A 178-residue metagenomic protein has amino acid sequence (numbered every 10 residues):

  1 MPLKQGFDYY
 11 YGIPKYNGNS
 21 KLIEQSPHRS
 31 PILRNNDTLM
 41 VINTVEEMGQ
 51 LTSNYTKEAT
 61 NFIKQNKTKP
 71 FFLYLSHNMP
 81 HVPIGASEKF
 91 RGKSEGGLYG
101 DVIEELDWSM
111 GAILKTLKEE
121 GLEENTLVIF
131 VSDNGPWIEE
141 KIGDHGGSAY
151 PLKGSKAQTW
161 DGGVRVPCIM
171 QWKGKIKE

Functional and structural regions predicted by a protein language model:
M1-P70, H77-E88, M170-Q171, K177: Formylglycine-dependent
M1-Q5, K64-K69, G121-E124, D144-H145 (+1 more regions): Extracellular/periplasmic catalytic domains that process cell-envelope and extracellular macromolecules
G18-K21, S26-M40, G111-E120, E139 (+1 more regions): Substrate-binding rim/cap in mid-to-C-terminal beta-strand-loop elements of soluble/periplasmic
M40-I42, E88-G96, H145-P151: Short glycine/proline- and charge-enriched loop/turn segments that cap or connect secondary-structure elements
T56, T60, I103, D107 (+2 more regions): Extracytoplasmic/secreted envelope proteins and their assembly/folding machinery, especially bacterial periplasmic
P70-S76, I103, M110, L127-S132 (+1 more regions): Beta-strand elements within well-structured catalytic alpha/beta cores of enzymes that handle phosphate/sulfate esters
K93-D107: Active-site-proximal segments of metal-dependent phosphoesterases and phosphodiesterases across multiple
E105-D144: Metal-dependent active-site segment of extracytoplasmic phospho-/sulfohydrolases and closely related
